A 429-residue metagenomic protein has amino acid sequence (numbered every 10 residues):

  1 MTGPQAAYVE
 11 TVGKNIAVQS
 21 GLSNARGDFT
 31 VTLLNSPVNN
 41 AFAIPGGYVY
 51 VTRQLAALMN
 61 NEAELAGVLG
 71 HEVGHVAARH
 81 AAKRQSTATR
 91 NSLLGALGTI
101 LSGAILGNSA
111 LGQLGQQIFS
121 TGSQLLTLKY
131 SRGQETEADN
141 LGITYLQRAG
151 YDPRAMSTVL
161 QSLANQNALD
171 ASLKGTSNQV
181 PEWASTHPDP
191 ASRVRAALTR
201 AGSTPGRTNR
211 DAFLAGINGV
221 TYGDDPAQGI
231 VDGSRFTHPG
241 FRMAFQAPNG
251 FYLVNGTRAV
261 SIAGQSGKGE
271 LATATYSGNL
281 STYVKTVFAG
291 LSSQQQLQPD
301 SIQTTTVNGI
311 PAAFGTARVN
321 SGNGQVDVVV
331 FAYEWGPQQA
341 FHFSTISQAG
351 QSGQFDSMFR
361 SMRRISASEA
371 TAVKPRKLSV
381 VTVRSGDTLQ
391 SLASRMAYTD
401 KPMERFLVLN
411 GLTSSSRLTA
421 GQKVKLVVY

Functional and structural regions predicted by a protein language model:
M1-L106, T127, L141-N178, E182-W183 (+3 more regions): Peri-catalytic and regulatory segments of divalent metal-dependent proteins
A66, F251, F343-P375: Surface-exposed amphipathic alpha-helical segments
D225-G256: N-terminal "mature-domain start" segment
G229-F236, V260, V307-R318: Short, hydrophobic/aromatic-rich segments at coil-to-beta transitions
A244-A289: Secretory pathway targeting signatures of secreted, lumenal, and periplasmic proteins
A289-P337: Signature of long, low-cysteine stretches enriched in small and polar/charged residues
A367-D400, Q422: Primarily a LysM-type cell-wall glycan-binding module
D400-Y429: Extracellular LysM carbohydrate-binding repeats and other cell-envelope/extracellular binding modules
